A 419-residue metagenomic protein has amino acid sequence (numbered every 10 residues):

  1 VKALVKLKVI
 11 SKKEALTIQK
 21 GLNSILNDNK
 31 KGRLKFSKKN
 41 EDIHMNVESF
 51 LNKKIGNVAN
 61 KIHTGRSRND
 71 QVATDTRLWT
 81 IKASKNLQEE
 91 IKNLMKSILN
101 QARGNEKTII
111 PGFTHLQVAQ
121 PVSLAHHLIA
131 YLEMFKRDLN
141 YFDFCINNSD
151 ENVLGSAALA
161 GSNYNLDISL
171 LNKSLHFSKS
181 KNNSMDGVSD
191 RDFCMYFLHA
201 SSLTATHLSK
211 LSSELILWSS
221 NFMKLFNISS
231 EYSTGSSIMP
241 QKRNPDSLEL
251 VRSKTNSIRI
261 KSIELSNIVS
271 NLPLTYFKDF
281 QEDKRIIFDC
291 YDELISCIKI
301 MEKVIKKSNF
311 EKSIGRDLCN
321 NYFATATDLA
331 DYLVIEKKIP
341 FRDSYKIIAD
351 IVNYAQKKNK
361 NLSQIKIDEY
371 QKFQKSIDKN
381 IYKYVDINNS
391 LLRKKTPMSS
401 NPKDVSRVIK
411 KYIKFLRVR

Functional and structural regions predicted by a protein language model:
V1-G161, L166-N172, Y232-S236, D246-L250 (+2 more regions): A helix-coil-helix interface module used to build multimeric assemblies and to scaffold catalytic/cofactor sites
V1-I10, S123-H126, F193-L203, D328-K338: Short, well-ordered beta-strand elements within core beta-sheets of diverse protein domains
K13-E14, P111, K181, R342-D343 (+1 more regions): A generic structural-conservation signal
T17-K20, M185-D190, I347-I351, D386-N389: Short linear loop/turn motifs
L22-R33, L51, I55-A59, S84-I109 (+18 more regions): Structural signal for hydrophobic packing residues in well-ordered secondary-structure cores of soluble enzyme domains
S37, P121, G187, C319-N320 (+1 more regions): A generic secondary-structure micro-motif detector that highlights 1-2 residue hydrophobic/ambivalent hotspots embedded
S49, K54-V58, F222, M239-R419: Glycine-rich cofactor/substrate-binding loops
R77-I81, I110-P111, Q117-N271, K278 (+2 more regions): Charged, flexible cofactor/metal-binding loops and thiol motifs
